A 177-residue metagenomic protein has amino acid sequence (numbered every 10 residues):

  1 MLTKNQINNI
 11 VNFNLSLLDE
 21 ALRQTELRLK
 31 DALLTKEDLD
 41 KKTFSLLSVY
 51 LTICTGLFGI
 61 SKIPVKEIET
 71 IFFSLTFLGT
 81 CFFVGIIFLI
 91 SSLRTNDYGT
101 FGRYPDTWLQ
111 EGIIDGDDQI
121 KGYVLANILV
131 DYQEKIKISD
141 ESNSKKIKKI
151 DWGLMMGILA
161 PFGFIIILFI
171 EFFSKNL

Functional and structural regions predicted by a protein language model:
M1-R23, K66, W108-L109, I165-L177: N-terminal soluble segments of membrane proteins
L2-F13, D31, P64, I71-F73 (+2 more regions): Membrane-targeting and insertion segments and their boundary/processing signals
T3, T35, P64-E69, G116-D117 (+2 more regions): Serine/threonine-rich low-complexity intrinsically disordered regions
N12-S16, G99-K145: Solvent-exposed, non-transmembrane helices and loops of integral membrane proteins
F13, L17-E20, Q24, D31 (+5 more regions): Non-transmembrane, amphipathic alpha-helical segments
E20, E26, E37, E67-E69 (+5 more regions): Glutamate identity and glutamate-enriched acidic tracts
T25-A32, K36-L39, L46, L129-Y132 (+3 more regions): Amphipathic alpha-helical coiled-coil segments
K30, L34-F101, D151-L177: Alpha-helical transmembrane segments and their immediate juxtamembrane boundary regions in integral membrane proteins
